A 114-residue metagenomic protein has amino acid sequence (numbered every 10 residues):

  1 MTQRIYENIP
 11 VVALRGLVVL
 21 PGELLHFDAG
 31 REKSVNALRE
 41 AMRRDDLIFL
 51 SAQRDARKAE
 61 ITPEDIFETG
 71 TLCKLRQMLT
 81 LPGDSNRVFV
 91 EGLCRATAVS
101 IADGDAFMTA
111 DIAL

Functional and structural regions predicted by a protein language model:
M1-L114: N-terminal low-complexity, acidic/polar interaction/targeting segments
